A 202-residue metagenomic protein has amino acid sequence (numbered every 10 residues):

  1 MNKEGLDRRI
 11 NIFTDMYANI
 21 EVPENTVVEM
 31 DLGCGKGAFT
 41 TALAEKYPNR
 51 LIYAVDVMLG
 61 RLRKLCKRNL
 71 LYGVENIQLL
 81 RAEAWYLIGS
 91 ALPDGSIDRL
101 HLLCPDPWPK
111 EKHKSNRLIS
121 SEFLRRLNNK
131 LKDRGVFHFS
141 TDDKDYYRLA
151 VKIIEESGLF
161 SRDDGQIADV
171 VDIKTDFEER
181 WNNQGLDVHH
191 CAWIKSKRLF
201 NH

Functional and structural regions predicted by a protein language model:
M1-V28, A38-E45: S-adenosyl-L-methionine
G33-G35: Class I SAM-dependent methyltransferase "Motif I" SAM/SAH-binding loop
M58: Conserved SAM/SAH-binding beta-strand->alpha-helix loop
L65: Conserved SAM-binding loop
N69-D94: S-adenosyl-L-methionine
I119-D133: A short glycine-rich, Lys/Arg-flanked "PGG" loop and its adjoining helix->strand segment in the class I
R134-T141: Conserved beta-strand signature within the Rossmann-like core of class I S-adenosyl-L-methionine
K152, S157-H202: Class I S-adenosyl-L-methionine
